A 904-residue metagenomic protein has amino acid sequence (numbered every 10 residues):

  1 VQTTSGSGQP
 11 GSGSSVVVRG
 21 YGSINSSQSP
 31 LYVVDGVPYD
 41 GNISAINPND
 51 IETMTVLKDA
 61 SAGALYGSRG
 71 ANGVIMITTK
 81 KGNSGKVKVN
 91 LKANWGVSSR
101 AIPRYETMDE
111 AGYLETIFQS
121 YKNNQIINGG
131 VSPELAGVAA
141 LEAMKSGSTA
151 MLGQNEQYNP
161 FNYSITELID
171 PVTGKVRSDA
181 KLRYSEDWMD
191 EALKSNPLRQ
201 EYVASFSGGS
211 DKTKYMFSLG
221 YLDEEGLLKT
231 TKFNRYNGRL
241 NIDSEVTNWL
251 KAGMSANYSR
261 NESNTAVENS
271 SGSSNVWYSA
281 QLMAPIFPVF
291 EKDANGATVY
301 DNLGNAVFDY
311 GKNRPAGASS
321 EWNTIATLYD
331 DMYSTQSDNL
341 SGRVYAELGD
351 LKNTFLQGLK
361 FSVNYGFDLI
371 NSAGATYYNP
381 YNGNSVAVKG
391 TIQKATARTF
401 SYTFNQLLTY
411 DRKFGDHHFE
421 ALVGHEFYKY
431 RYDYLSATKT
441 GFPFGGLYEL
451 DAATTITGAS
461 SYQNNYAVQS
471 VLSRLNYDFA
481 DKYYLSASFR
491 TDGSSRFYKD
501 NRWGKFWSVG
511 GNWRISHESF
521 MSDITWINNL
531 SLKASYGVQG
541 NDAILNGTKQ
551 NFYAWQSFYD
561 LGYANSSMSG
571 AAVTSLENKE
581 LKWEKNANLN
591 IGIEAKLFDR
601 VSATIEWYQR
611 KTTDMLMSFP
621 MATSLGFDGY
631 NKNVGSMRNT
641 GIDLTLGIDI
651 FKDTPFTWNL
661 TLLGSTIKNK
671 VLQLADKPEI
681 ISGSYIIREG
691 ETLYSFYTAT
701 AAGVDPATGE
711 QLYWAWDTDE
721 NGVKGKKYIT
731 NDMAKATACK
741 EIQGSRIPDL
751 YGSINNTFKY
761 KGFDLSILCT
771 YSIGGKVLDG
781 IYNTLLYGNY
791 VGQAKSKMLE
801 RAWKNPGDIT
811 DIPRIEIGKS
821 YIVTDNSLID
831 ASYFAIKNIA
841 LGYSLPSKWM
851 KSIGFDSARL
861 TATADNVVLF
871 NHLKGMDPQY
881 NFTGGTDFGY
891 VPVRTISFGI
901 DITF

Functional and structural regions predicted by a protein language model:
V1-D35, T53, G63-K80: Extracytoplasmic beta-strand/coil segments of soluble accessory domains associated with Gram-negative outer-membrane
V1-Q2, S23-N25, Y39-G41, A60-L65 (+8 more regions): Short beta-strands and strand-coil junctions in structured, solvent-facing domains, enriched
V1-S14, I24-S26, P30, N83-K229 (+7 more regions): Residues embedded in well-ordered regular secondary structure
Q2-S12, S44-N49, Y66-A71, T231-N234 (+3 more regions): Short, glycine-/polar-rich solvent-exposed loops and beta-turns at beta-strand/coil boundaries
Q28-S29, R235, N241-L250, S255-R260 (+6 more regions): Extracellular/periplasmic, surface-exposed regions of secreted and cell-surface proteins
N90-R177, K632, F651-R746: Conserved small-residue
S745-L778: Glycine-rich, aromatic-lined ligand/substrate-binding cores of catalytic and carbohydrate-binding domains
L765-F834: C-terminal beta-barrel architecture of Gram-negative outer-membrane proteins
